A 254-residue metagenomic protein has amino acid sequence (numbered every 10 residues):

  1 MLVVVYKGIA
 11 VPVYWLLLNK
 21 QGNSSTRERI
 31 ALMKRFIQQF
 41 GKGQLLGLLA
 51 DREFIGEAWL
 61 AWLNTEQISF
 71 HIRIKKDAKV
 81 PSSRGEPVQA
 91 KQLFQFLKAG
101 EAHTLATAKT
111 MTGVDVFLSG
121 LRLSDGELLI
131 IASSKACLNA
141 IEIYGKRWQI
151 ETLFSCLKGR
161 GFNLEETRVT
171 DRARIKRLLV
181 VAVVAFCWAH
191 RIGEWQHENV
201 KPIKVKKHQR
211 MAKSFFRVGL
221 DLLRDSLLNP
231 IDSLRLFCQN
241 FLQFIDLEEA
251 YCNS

Functional and structural regions predicted by a protein language model:
M1: Active-site cores of enzymes that catalyze phosphoryl transfer or operate on phosphate-rich substrates
V4-S254: Single, function-defining residue in the core of a domain
